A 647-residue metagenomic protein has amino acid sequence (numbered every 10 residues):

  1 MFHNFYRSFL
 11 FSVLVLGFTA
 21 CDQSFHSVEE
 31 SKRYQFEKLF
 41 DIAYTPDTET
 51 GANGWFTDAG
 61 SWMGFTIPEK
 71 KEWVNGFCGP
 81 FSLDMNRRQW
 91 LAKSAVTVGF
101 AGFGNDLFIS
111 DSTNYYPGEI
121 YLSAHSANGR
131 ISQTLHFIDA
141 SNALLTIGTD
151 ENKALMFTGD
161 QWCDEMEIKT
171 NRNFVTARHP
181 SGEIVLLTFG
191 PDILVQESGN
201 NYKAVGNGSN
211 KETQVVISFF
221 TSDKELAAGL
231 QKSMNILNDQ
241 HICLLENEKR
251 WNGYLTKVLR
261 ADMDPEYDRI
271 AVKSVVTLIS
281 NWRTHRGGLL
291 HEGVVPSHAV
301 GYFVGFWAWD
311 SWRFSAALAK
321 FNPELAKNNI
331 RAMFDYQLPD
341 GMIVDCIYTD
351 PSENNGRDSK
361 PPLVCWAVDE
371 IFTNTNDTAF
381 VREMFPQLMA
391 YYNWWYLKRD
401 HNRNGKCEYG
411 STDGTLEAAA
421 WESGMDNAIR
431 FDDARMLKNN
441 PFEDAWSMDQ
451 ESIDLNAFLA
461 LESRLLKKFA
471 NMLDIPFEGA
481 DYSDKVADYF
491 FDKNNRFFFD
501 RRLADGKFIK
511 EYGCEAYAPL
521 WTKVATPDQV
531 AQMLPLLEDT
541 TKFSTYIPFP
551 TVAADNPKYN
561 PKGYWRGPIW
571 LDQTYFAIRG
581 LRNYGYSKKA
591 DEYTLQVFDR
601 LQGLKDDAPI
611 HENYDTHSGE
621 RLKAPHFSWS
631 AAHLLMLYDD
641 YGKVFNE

Functional and structural regions predicted by a protein language model:
F2-N4, F11, C21-E266, N583 (+3 more regions): Terminal accessory carbohydrate-recognition/targeting modules of carbohydrate-active enzymes
S132-T134, D340-P362, W366-F380, R621: Aromatic/His-enriched, Gly/Pro-containing loop or helix-boundary segments that lie immediately adjacent to catalytic
G229-R250, E266-K273, N322-D335, T378-Y396 (+4 more regions): Extended, well-ordered alpha-helical scaffold segments
D262-V304, N328-N354, N404-E451, D484-I569 (+1 more regions): Extended glycan-interaction surfaces of carbohydrate-active proteins
V304-Q337, E515-T526, T574-S587: Alpha-helical support elements that line or immediately flank enzyme active sites and cofactor-binding pockets
A317, A367-E370, E462, F469 (+3 more regions): Core register positions within helices of long alpha-helical scaffolds
C365-V368, N456, S463, T574: TPR repeat positional signature
